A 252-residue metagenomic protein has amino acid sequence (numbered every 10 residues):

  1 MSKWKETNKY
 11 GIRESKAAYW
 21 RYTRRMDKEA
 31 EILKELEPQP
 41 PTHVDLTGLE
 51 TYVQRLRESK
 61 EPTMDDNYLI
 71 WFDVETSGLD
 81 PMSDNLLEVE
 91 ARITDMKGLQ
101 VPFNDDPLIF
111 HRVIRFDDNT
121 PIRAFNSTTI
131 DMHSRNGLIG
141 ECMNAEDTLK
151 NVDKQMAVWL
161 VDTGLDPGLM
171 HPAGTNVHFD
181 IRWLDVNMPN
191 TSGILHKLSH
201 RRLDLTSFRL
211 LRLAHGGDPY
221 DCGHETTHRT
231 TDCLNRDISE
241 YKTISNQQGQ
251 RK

Functional and structural regions predicted by a protein language model:
M1-R21: BZIP DNA-binding basic region
E14, P40-V74, V101: N-terminal accessory regions of nucleic-acid-interacting proteins
S59-I70, S77-G174: Conserved non-catalytic scaffold segment of RNase H-like nuclease domains
M64-D66, T76-L86, H178-M188, S192 (+3 more regions): Catalytic phosphate/metal-binding cores of nucleic-acid and nucleotide-processing enzymes, i.e., regions that mediate
M96, Q155-V158, D162, R182 (+4 more regions): Residue-level signal for well-ordered alpha-helical scaffold segments within enzymatic catalytic domains
F116-G137, R202-Y241: Active-site-proximal helix-loop-helix substrate-binding element of RNase H-like nuclease domains
H171-H178, R182-W183, N187, G216-K252: Acidic, Mg2+-coordinating catalytic module of metal-dependent nucleases/exonucleases that use a two-metal-ion mechanism
